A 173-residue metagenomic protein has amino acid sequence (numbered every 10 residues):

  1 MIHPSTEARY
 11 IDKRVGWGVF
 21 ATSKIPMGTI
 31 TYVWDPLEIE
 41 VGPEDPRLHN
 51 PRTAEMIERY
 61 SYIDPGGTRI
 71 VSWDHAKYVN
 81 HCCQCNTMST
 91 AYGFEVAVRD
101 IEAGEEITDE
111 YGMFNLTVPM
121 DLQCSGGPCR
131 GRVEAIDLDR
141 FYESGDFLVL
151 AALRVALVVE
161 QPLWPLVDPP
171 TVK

Functional and structural regions predicted by a protein language model:
M1-N86: Catalytic cores of histone-lysine modification enzymes
H81-K173: C-terminal SET catalytic tail plus cysteine-rich post-SET Zn-binding segment of SAM-dependent SET-domain
